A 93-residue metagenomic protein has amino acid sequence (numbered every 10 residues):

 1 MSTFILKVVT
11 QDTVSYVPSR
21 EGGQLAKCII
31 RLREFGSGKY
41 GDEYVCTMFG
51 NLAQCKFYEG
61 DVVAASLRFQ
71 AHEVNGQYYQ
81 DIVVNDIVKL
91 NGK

Functional and structural regions predicted by a protein language model:
M1-K93: Single-stranded nucleic acid-binding surfaces, predominantly the OB-fold ssDNA-binding core
